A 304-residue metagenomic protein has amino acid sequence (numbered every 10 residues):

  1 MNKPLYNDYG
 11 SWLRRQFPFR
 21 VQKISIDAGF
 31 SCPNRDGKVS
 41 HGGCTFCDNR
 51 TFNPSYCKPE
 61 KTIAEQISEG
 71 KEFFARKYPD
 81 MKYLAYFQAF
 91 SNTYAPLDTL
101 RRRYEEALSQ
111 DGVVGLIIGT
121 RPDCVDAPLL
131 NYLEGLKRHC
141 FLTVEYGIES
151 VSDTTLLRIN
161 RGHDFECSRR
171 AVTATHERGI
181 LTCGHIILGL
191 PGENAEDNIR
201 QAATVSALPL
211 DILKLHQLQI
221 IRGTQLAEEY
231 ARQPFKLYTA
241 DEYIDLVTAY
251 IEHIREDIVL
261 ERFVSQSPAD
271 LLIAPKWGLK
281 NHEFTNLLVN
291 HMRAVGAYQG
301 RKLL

Functional and structural regions predicted by a protein language model:
M1-L84: N-terminal [4Fe-4S]-dependent radical SAM core
N2-L13, F17-Q22, I212, I220-L304: Auxiliary Fe-S-binding modules of radical SAM enzymes
Q22-I26, Y83-A85, L116-I118, L142-Y146 (+3 more regions): Hydrophobic faces of well-ordered beta-strands that scaffold small-molecule active sites in alpha/beta enzyme cores
C44, E106-V113, R200-L215, F284-Q299: Structural recognition of alpha->loop->beta junctions
R50-G70, F74-L97, G112-V125, F141-C167 (+1 more regions): Core AdoMet radical
G70-F74, V125-H139, R170, I199-P209 (+1 more regions): Short amphipathic alpha-helices and their capping/turn segments at secondary-structure boundaries
F74-Y78, Y104-D111, N131-F141, T173-E177: Acidic (Asp/Glu)-rich catalytic clusters
E166-Q225, D241-V264: Conserved C-terminal portion of the radical SAM core fold that forms the substrate/S-adenosylmethionine-binding
